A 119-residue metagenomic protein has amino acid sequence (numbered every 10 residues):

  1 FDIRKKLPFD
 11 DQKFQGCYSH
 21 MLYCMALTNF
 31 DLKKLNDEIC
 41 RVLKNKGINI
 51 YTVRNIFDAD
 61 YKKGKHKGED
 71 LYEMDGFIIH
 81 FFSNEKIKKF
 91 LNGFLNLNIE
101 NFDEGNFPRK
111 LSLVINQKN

Functional and structural regions predicted by a protein language model:
F1-K6, K34, N49-N119: Class I (Rossmann-like) S-adenosyl-L-methionine-dependent methyltransferase catalytic domain, capturing the SAM-binding
F9: Carboxylate-rich, divalent-cation-coordinating active-site regions
Y18: A conserved beta-strand element that flanks and buttresses the S-adenosyl-L-methionine
L22: Hydrophobic adenine-recognition pocket in adenosine-nucleotide-binding enzymes
M25-A26, D58: Short glycine-rich, flexible loops that bind phosphorylated cofactors or substrates
A26-E38: A short, conserved alpha-helix within the catalytic core of class I
L43-N49: Short glycine-dipeptide loop
